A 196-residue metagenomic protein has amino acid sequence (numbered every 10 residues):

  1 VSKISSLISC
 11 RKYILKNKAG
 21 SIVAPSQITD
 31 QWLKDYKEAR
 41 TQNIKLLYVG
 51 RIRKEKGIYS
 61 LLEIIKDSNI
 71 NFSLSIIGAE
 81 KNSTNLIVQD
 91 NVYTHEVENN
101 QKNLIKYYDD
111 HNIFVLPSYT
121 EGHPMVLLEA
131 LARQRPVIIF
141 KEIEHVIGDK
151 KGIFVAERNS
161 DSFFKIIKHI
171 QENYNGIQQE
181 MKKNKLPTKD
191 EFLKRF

Functional and structural regions predicted by a protein language model:
V1-R40: Donor nucleotide-sugar binding/catalytic pocket of nucleotide-sugar-dependent glycosyltransferases
I44, Y48-D67: A conserved mid-protein helix/loop that constitutes part of the nucleotide-sugar donor-binding site
T84-N99: Nucleotide-activated donor-binding/catalytic signature segment of Leloir-type glycosyltransferases, i.e., the conserved
K106-H111: Short alpha-helical donor nucleotide-sugar binding micro-motif in glycosyltransferases
Y119: Aromatic "clamp/platform" in nucleotide-sugar-dependent glycosyltransferases that forms part of the donor/acceptor
A132, P136-F140: Short hydrophobic beta-strand element within catalytic cores of glycosyltransferases and related nucleotide-activated
K141, G152-D161, I167-Y174: Conserved acidic donor-binding segment of nucleotide-sugar-dependent glycosyltransferases
Y174-F196: A charged, aromatic-enriched C-terminal amphipathic alpha-helix characteristic of glycosyltransferases across folds
